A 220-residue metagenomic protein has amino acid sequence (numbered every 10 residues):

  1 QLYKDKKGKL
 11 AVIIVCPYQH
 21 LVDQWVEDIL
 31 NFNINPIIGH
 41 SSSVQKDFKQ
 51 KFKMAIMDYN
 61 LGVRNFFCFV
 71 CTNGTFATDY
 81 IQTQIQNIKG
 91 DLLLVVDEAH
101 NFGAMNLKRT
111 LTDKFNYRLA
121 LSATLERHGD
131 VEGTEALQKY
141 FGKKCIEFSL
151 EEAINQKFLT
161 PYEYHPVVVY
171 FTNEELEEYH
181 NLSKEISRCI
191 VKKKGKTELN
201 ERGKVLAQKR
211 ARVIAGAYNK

Functional and structural regions predicted by a protein language model:
Q1-N116, C145, R188-K220: SF2 helicase/translocase NTPase motor core, specifically the RecA-like lobe 1 inter-motif segment between Walker
Q19-L21, S43-Q45, G74-A77, H100-N101 (+4 more regions): Conserved nucleotide-binding/hydrolysis micro-motifs of P-loop NTPases
K46, Q50, N116, V131-E132 (+4 more regions): Short, surface-exposed, charged/polar-biased interaction segments
C68-C71, A120, Y164-P166: Short hydrophobic-aromatic micro-motifs
D79, T83, M105, R109 (+3 more regions): Generic alpha-helical secondary structure signal
N101-P161: Post-DEXD/H (motif II) to motif III coupling segment of the RecA-like Helicase ATP-binding lobe
L137-K220: Inter-lobe coupling linker of SF2 helicases/translocases
